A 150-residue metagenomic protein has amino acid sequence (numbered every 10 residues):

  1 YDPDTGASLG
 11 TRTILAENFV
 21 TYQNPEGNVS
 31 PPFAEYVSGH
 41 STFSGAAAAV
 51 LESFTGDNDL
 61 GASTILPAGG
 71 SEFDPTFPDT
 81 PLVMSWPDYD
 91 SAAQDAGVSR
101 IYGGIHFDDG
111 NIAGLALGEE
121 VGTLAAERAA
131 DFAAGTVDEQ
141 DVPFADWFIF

Functional and structural regions predicted by a protein language model:
Y1-F150: Membrane-embedded catalytic cores of phosphoryl/pyrophosphoryl-handling enzymes
